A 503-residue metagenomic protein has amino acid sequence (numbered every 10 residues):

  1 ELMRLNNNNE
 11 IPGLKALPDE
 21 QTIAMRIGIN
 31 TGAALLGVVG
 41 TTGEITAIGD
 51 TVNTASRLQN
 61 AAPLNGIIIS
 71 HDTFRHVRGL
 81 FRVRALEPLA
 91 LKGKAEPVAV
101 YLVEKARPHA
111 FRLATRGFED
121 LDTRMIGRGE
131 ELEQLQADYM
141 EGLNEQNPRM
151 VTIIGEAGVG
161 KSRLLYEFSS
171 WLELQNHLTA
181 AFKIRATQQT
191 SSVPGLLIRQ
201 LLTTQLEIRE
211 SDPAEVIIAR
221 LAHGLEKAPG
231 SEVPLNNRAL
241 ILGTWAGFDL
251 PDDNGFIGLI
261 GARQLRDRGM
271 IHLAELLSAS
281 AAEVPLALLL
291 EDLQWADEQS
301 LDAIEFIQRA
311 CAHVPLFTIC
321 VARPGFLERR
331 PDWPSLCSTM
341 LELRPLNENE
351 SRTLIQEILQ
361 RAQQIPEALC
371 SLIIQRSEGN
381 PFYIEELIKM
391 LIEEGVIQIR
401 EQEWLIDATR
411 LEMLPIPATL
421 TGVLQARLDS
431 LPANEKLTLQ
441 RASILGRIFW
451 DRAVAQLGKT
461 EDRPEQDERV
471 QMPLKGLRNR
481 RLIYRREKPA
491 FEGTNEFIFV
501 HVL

Functional and structural regions predicted by a protein language model:
E1-D50, V98: Catalytic core of nucleotidyl cyclases, primarily class III adenylyl/guanylyl cyclases
L5-N6, N30-T31, D50-H71: Catalytic/regulatory signature loops of cyclic-dinucleotide turnover enzymes and related class III nucleotidyl cyclases
A24, A33-L35, G43, P63-V159 (+2 more regions): Intrinsically disordered, glycine/charged-rich C-terminal tails and inter-domain linkers that flank nucleotidyl cyclase
S70, V98-I126, T152-V159, L164-F168 (+6 more regions): Short secondary-structure boundary elements
Q175-Q188, R199: Conserved catalytic segments around the Walker B and adjacent sensor/switch elements of P-loop NTPase domains
G195-A287, P331-L341, N349-A362, G395-Q398 (+2 more regions): Conserved Walker-type P-loop NTP-binding/catalytic site
S278-T318: Conserved Walker B catalytic segment
L290, F306-E342: Sensor-1/coupling segment of RecA-like P-loop NTPase cores
